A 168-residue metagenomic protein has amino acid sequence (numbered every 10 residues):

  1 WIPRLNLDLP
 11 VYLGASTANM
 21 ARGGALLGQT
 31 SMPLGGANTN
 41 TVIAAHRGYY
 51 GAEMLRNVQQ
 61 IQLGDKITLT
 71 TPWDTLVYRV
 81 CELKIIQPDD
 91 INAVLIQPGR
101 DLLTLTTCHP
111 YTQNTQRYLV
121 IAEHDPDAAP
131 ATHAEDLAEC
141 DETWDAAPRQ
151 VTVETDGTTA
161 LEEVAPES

Functional and structural regions predicted by a protein language model:
W1-S168: Solvent-exposed, non-transmembrane regions of membrane-associated and secreted proteins
